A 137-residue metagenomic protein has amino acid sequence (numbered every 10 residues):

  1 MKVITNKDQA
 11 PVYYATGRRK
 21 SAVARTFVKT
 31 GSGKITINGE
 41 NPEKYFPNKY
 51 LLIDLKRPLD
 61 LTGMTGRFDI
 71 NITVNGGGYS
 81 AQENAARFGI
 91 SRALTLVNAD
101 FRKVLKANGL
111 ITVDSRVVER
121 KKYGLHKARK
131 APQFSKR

Functional and structural regions predicted by a protein language model:
K2-R18, A24-N75, S80, N84-R137: Structured, basic alpha/beta domains of bacterial-type, RNA-associated proteins
